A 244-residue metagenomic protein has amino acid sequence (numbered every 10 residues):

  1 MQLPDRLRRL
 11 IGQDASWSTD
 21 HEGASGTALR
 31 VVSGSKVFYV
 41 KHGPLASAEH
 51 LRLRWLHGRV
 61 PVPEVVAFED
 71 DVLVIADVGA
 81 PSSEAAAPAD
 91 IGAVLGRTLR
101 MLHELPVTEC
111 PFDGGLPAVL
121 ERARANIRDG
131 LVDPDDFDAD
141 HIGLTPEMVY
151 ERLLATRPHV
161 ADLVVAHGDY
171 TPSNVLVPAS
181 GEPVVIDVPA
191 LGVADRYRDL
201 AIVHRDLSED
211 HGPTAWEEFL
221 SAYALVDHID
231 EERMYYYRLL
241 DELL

Functional and structural regions predicted by a protein language model:
M1-G12, E49, E242-L244: Regulatory N- and C-terminal appendages and interdomain linkers associated with kinase/kinase-like NTP transferase
L3-R6, E104-G168, V226, D230: An alpha-helical support segment within catalytic cores of ATP-dependent transferases
R8-S33: ATP-binding glycine-rich phosphate-binding loop
S25-T27, S35-L102: A conserved alpha-helical element in kinase catalytic cores
H57, L99, H103-V107, S208 (+1 more regions): Protein kinase-like catalytic domain
D162-V165, P178-I229: Active-site Asp-x-Gly
S173-V177: Hydrophobic residue at the +6 position relative to the catalytic HRD Asp in the kinase catalytic loop
L225-L244: Charged phosphate-binding loop/patch that engages nucleotide di/tri-phosphates or the phosphate backbone of nucleic
